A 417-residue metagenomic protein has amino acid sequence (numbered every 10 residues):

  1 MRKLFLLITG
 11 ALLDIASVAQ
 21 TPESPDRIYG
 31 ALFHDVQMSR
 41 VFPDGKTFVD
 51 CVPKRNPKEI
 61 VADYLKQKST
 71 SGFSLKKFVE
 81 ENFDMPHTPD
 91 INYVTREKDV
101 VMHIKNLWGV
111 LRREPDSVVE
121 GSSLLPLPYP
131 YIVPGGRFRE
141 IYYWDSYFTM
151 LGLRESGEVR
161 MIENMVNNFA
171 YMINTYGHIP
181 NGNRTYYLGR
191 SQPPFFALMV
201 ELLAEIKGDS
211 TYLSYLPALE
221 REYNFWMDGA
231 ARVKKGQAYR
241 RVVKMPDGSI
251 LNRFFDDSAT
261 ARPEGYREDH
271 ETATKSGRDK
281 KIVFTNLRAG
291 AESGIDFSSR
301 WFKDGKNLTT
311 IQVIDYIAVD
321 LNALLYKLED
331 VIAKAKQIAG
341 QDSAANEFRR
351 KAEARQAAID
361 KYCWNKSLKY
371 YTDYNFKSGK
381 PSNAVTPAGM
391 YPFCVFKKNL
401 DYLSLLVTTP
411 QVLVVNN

Functional and structural regions predicted by a protein language model:
M1-Q20: Bacterial Sec-dependent N-terminal signal peptides
I28, D35-E140, M165-M172, Y176-I179 (+3 more regions): Extended glycan-interaction surfaces of carbohydrate-active proteins
H103-V110, N168-Y171, F195, L202 (+4 more regions): Alpha-helical scaffold segments in carbohydrate-active enzymes
R139, Y147-V159, F195-S210, A323-D342 (+1 more regions): Well-ordered alpha-helical scaffold segments within catalytic/enzyme domains
E140-F148, Y187-L198, S214-R221, Y316-L328 (+1 more regions): Aromatic- and histidine-enriched alpha-helix N-cap/loop-to-helix transition segments that scaffold the rims
E158-F169, S210-M227, L328, G340-I359 (+1 more regions): Extended, well-ordered alpha-helical scaffold segments
I173-Y215: Aromatic/His-enriched, Gly/Pro-containing loop or helix-boundary segments that lie immediately adjacent to catalytic
L198-F254: Acidic/aromatic-lined carbohydrate-recognition and catalytic surfaces of CAZymes acting on diverse glycans
